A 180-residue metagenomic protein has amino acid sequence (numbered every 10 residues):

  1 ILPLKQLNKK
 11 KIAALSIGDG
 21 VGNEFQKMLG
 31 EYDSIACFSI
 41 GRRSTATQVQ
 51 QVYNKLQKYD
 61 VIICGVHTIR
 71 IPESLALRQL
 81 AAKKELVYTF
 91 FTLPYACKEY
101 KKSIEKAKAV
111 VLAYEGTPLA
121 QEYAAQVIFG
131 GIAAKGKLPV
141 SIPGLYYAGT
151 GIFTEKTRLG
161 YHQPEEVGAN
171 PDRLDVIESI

Functional and structural regions predicted by a protein language model:
I1-E166, N170: Preference for extracellular/luminal or secreted protein segments
V167-I180: Mature N-terminal segment immediately following signal peptide/propeptide cleavage in secreted/periplasmic
